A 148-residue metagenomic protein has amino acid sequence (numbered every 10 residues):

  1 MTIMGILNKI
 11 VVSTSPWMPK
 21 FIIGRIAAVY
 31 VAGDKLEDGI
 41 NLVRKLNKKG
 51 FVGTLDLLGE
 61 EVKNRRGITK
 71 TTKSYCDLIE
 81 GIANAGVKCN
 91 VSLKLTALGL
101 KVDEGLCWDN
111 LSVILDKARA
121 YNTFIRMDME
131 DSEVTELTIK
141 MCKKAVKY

Functional and structural regions predicted by a protein language model:
M1-I125, K140, K144-Y148: Alpha/beta catalytic barrel-like cores
K117, M129-E130, V134-L137: Long, hydrophobic, well-ordered secondary-structure blocks that form the structural core and pocket-lining surfaces
